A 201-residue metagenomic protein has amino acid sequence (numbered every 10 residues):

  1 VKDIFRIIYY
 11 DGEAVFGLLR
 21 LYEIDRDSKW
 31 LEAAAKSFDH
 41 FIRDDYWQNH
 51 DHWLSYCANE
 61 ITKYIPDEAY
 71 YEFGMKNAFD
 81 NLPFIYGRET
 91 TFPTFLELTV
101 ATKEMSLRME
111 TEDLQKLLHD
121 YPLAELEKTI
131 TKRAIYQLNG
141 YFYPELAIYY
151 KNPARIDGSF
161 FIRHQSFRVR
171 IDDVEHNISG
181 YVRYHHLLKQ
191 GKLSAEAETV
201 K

Functional and structural regions predicted by a protein language model:
V1-I24, S28-E32, Y71-E72, K132-Y136 (+1 more regions): Extended ligand-binding groove/face enriched in aromatic
V1-Y10, D27, F38-W53, E60-D67 (+3 more regions): Solvent-exposed loop and edge beta-strand segments that line ligand/cofactor-binding and catalytic clefts
G12-V15, L19, S28-I42, S55 (+6 more regions): Hydrophobic core segments within long, regular secondary-structure runs in both alpha- and beta-rich folds
L21-I24, D44, I61-Y64, F84 (+4 more regions): Residue-level signature of the C-terminal ends
R26, A33, Y46, W53 (+5 more regions): Short linear functional motifs in flexible/disordered or boundary regions
A35, S55-A58, T62, M75 (+3 more regions): Short, surface-exposed, charged/polar-biased interaction segments
A69, T90-K201: CBM-like carbohydrate-recognition segments
